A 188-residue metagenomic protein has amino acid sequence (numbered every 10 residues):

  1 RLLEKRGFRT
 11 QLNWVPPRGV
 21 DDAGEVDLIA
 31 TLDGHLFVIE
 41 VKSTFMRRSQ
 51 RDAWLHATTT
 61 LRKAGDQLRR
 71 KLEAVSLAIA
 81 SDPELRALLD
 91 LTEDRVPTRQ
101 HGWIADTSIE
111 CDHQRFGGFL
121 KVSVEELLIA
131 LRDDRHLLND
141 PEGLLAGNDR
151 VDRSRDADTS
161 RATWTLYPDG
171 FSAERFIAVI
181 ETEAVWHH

Functional and structural regions predicted by a protein language model:
R1-H188: Intrinsically disordered, low-complexity Ser/Thr/Pro/Gly-rich regulatory segments
